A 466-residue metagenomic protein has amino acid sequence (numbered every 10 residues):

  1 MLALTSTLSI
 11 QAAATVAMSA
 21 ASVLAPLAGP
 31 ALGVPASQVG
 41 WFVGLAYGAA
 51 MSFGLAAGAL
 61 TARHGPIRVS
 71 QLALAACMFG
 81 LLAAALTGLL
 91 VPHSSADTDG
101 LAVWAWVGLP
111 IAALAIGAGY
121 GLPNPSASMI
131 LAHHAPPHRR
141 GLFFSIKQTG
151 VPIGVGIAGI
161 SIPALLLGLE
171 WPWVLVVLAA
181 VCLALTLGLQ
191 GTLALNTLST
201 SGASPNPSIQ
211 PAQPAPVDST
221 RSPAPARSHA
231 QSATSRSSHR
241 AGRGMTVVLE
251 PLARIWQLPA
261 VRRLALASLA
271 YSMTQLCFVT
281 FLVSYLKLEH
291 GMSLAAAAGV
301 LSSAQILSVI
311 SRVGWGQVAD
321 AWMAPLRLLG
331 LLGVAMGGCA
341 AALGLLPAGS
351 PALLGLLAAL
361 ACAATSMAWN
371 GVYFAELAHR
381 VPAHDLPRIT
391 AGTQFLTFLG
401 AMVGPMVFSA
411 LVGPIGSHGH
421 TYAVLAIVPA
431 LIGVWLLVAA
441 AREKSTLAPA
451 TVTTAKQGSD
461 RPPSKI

Functional and structural regions predicted by a protein language model:
S19, Y47-L55, V155-G156, Q305-V309 (+2 more regions): Residue-level signature of mid-helix packing/kink "hotspots" within the transmembrane helices of 12-pass Major
A21-S22, P259-S302: Extracytoplasmic gate region of multi-pass secondary transporters
F53-P66, R312-A324: Helix-to-loop junctions at the C-terminal end of transmembrane segments in multipass secondary transporters
R63-L74, D320-V334: Cytoplasmic membrane-interface "Motif A"-like loop-to-helix N-cap segments of 12-TM Major Facilitator Superfamily
G108, K147-T197: Helix-loop-helix hairpin linking two adjacent transmembrane segments in secondary transporters
A112-V151: Cytoplasmic helix-loop-helix junction between adjacent transmembrane helices in 12-TM secondary transporters
T200-L264: Juxtamembrane intracellular "pre-TM" segments in multi-pass secondary transporters
P325-Y373: C-terminal transmembrane helical hairpin of 12-TM major facilitator-type secondary transporters
